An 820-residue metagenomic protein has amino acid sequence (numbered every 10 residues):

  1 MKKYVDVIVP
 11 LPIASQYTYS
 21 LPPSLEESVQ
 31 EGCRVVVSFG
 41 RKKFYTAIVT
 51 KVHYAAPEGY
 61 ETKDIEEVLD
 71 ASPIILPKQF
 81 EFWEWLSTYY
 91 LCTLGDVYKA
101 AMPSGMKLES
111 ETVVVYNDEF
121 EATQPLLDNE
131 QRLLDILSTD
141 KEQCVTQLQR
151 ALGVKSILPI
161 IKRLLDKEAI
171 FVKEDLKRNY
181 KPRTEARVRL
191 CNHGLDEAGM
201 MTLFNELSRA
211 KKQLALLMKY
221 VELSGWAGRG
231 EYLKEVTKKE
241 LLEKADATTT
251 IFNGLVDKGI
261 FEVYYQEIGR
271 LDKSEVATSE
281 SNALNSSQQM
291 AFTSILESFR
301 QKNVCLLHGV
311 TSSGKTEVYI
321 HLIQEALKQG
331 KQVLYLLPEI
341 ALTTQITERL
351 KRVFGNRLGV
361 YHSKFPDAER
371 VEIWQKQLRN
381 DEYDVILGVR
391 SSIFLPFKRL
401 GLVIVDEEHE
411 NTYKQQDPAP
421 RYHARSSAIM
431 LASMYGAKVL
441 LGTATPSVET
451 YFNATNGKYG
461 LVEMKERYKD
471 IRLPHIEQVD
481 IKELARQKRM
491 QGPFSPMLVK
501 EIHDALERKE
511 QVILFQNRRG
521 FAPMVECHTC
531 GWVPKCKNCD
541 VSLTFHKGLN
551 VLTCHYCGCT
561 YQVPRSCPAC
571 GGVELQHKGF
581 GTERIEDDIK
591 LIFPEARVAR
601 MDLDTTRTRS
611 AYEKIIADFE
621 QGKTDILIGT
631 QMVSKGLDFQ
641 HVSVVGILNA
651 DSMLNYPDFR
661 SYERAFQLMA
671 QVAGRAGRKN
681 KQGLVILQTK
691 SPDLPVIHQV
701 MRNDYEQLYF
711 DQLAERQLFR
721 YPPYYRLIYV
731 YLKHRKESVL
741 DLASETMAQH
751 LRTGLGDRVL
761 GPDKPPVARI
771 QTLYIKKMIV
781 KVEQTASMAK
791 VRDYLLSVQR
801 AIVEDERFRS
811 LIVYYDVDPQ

Functional and structural regions predicted by a protein language model:
M1-I386, S392-T443, G457-I471, G754 (+1 more regions): Accessory, non-ATPase domains that flank or precede helicase/AAA+ motor cores in DNA-metabolism machines
V7, V114, V188-L190, V525 (+3 more regions): Short beta-strand element of the conserved SAM-dependent methyltransferase core
S15-Y17, T237, R726-I728, Y774-K776: Short amphipathic alpha-helical segments
H53-T62, E66-S72, G646, P765 (+1 more regions): Solvent-exposed, membrane-proximal periplasmic/extracellular interface segments of envelope transport and secretion
S279-N285, Q289, Q301-D741, Q749 (+3 more regions): Inter-lobe coupling/hinge segments of SF2-like helicase ATPases
F593-A596, L751-V759, E804-F808: Short secondary-structure junctions
Q749, T753-Y774, V813: A carboxyl-terminal module marker
